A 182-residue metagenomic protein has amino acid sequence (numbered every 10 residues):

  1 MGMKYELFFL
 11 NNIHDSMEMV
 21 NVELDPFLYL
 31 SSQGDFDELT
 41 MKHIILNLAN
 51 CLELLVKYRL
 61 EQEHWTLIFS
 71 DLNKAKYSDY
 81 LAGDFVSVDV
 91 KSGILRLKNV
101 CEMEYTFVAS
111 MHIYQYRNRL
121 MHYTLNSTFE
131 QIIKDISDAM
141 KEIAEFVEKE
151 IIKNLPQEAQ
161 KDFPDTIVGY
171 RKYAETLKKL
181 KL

Functional and structural regions predicted by a protein language model:
M1-L46, L155-L182: Charged alpha-helical initiation segments
F8, V108, H112, N126-L182: Polyanionic, low-complexity intrinsically disordered segments
I13-S16, V20-E23, F27, C51 (+2 more regions): Amphipathic alpha-helices that form helix-helix packing interfaces
L24-D35, E63, L120, T124-S127: Secondary-structure edge/capping motif, primarily at the C-terminal ends of alpha-helices and the immediately following
E38-Q62: Short, hydrophobic, well-ordered secondary-structure elements
T40-N47, A109, Y116, D135: Residue-level detector of well-ordered alpha-helical segments, enriched for hydrophobic/aromatic packing positions
L54-I68, H122, F129-I132: Short, solvent-exposed secondary-structure capping/transition elements
H64-M111, Q115-Y116: Flexible secondary-structure boundary motifs
